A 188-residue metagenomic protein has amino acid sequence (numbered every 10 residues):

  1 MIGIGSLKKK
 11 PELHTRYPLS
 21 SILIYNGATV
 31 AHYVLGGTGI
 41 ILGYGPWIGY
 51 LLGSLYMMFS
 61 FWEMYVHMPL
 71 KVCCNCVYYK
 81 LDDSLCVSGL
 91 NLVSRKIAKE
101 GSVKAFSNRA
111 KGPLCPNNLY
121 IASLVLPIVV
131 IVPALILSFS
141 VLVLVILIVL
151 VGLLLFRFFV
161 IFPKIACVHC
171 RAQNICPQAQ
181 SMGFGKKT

Functional and structural regions predicted by a protein language model:
M1-G39, T188: Cytosolic-side membrane-entry/anchor segment at the start of a transmembrane helix
A28-L35, R109-V132: Core segments of transmembrane alpha-helices that mediate helix-helix packing or line hydrophobic substrate/ligand
I41-M57, L135-V151: Hydrophobic alpha-helical transmembrane segments
W47-D82, L153-F162: Hydrophobic alpha-helical membrane-embedded segments
C73-Y79, C86, C167-C170, C176: Short cysteine clusters
L85-C115, G183: Short membrane-interface loop/juxtamembrane segments of multi-pass integral membrane proteins
I121, P133, L150-H169: Eukaryotic polytopic
K164-T188: Cytosolic/matrix-facing juxtamembrane and C-terminal tails of multi-pass cellular membrane proteins
